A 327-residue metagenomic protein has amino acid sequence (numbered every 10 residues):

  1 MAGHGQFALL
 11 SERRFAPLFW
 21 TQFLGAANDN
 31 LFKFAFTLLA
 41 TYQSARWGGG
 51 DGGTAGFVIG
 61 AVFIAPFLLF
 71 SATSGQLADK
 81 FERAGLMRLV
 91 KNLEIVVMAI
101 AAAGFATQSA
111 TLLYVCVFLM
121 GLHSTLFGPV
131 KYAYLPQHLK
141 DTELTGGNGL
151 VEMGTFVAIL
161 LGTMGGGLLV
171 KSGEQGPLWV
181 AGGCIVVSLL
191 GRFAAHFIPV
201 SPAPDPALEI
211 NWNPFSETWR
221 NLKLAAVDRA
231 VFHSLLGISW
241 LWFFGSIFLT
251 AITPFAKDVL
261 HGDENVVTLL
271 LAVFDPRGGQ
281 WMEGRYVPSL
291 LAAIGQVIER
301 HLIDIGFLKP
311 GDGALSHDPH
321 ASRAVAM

Functional and structural regions predicted by a protein language model:
M1-T268, A272: Alpha-helical transmembrane-bundle signature of multi-pass membrane transport and export proteins
R46, P276, R300: Conserved helix-loop functional segments at active or binding sites
N265, L269, V273-Q280, P288-S289: Gly/Pro-rich active-site capping loops and adjacent beta-alpha segments that organize cofactor/substrate pockets
G279-M327: Catalytic or ion-coupling anion/metal-binding cores of large enzyme and transporter domains
